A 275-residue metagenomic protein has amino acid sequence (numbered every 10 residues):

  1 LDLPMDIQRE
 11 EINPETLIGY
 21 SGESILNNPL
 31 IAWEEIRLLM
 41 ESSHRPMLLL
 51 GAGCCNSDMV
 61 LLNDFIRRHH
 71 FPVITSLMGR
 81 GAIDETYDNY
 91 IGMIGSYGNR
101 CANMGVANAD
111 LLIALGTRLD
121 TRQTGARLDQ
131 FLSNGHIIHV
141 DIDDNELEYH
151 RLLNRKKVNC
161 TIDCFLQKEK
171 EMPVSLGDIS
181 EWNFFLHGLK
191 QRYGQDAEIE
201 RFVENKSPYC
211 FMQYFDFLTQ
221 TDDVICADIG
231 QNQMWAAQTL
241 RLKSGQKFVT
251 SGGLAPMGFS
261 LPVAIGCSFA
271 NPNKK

Functional and structural regions predicted by a protein language model:
L1-P4, L49, A114-G116, D141 (+1 more regions): Short beta-strand segments
L1-S42: Conformationally flexible catalytic loops at phosphate/diphosphate-handling active centers
D2, F71-L77, I138-D141: Short internal beta-strands
L3-R9, A52-C54, D144, I229-Q233: Glycine-rich beta-alpha junction loops
E10-T16, D58-L62, D84-N89, Q123-R127 (+4 more regions): Short acidic, glycine/serine/threonine-rich loops at helix termini
A32-M47, F65, V106-A109, Y214-D223 (+1 more regions): Glycine-rich phosphate/diphosphate-binding loops that line cofactor/substrate pockets in enzymes
G79-L186: Glycine-rich, acidic loop regions that bind phosphate or pyrophosphate groups
H187-N273: Active-site diphosphate/adenylate-binding microenvironment
